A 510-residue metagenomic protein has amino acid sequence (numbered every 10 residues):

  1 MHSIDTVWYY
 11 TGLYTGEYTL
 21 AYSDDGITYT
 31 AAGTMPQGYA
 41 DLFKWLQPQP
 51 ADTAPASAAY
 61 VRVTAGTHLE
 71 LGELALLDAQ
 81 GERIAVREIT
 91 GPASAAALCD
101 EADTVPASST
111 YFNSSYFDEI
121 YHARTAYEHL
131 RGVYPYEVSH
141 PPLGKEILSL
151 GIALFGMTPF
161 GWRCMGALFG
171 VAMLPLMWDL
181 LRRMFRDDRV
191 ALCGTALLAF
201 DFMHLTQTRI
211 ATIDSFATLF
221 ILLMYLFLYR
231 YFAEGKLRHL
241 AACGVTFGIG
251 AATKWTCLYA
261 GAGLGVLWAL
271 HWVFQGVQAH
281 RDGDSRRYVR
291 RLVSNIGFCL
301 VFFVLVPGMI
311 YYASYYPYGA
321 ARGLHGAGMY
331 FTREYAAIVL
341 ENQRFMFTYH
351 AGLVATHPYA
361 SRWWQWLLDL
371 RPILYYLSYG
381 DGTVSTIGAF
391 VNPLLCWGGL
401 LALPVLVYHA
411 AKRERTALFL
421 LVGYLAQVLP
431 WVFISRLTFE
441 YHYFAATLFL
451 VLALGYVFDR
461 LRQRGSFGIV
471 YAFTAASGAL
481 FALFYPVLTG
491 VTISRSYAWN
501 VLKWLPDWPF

Functional and structural regions predicted by a protein language model:
M1-M35, L42-Y111: Aromatic, loop-rich ligand-recognition surfaces of beta-strand-rich domains
G81-A126, Y288, P307-Q365, R495: Aromatic-rich transmembrane-lumenal/periplasmic boundary elements in polytopic membrane proteins
A96, D100, T110, G235 (+6 more regions): Transmembrane helical bundles and short interhelical boundary loops of multi-pass, membrane-embedded
M157, A172, M177-F200, L219 (+2 more regions): Transmembrane-helix signature of polytopic, membrane-embedded enzymes that assemble or transfer cell-envelope glycans
F160, C164-F185, L223-F227, V405: Transmembrane-helix motifs of polytopic, lipid-linked glycan transferases
W162, G166, M203-A217, T256: Short acidic/glycine- and proline-prone juxtamembrane loop motifs at membrane-interface regions of multi-pass membrane
F185, M224-L240, A269-A279: Membrane-interface transmembrane helices that cradle and orient dolichyl/undecaprenyl
R189-L192, F227-G248, R286-L292: Short hydrophobic alpha-helices at membrane interfaces in multi-pass membrane enzymes
